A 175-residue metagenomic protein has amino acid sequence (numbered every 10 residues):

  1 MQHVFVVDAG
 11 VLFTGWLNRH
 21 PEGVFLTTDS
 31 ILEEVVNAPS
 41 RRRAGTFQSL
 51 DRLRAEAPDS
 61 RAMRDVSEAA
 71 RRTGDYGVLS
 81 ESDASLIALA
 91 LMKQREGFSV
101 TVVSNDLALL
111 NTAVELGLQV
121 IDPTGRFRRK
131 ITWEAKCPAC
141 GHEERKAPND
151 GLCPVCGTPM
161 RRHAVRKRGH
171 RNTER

Functional and structural regions predicted by a protein language model:
M1-V24, S30-V100, A108-R175: Feature 3881 marks metal-assisted phosphotransfer/nuclease machinery and their flanking interaction elements
S104: Short beta-strand/turn micro-motifs composed of small residues that flank or help shape donor/cofactor-binding pockets
